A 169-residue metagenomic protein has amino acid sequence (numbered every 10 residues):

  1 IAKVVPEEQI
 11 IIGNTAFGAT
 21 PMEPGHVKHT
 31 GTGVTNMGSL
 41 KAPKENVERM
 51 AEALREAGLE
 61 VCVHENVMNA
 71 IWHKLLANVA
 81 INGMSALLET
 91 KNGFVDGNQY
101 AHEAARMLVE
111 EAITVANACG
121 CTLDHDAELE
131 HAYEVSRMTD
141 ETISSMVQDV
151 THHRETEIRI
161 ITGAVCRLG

Functional and structural regions predicted by a protein language model:
I1-G18: Rossmann-fold NAD(P)-binding glycine/threonine-rich loop
V4-Q9, G25-H125: Internal alpha-helical scaffold of NAD(P)-dependent oxidoreductase catalytic cores
I12-T15, N66, E128, I161: Proline- and acidic/polar-enriched loop/turn elements at helix boundaries
A19, A70-I71, A132-Y133: Short secondary-structure capping/turn micro-motifs that flank functional sites
T20-P24: Short, charged, surface-exposed secondary-structure boundary motifs
E45, R55, R106-G169: NAD(P)-dependent Rossmann-like dehydrogenase/reductase catalytic/cofactor-binding core
